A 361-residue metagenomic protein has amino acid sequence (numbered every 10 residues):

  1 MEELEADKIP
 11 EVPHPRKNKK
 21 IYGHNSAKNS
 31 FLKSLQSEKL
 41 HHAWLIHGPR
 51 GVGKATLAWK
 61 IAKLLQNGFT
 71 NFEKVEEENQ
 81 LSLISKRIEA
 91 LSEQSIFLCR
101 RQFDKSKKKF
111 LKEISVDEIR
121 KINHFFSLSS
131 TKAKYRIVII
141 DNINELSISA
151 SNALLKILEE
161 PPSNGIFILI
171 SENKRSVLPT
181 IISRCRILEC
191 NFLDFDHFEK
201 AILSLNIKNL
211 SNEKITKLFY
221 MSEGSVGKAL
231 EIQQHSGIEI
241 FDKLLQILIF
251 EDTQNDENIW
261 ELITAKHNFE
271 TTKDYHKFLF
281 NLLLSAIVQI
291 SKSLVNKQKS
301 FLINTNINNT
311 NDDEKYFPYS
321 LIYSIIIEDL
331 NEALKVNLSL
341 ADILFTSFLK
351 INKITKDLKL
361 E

Functional and structural regions predicted by a protein language model:
M1-L64, T70-R87, S163-G165, E172-L282 (+2 more regions): Charged, glycine-rich active-site and insertion segments that engage polyanionic ligands
S30-L35, S82, E113-I137, E145 (+1 more regions): Conserved alpha-helical scaffold flanking the Walker A/P-loop in AAA+ ATPase domains
K39-H41, E89-Q94, T131-K134, P161-N164: Short loop/turn elements that form and flank the Walker-type P-loop nucleotide-binding site in RecA-like NTPase cores
E76-K107: AAA+/P-loop NTPase substrate/partner-engagement loops
S106-S115, I187: Flexible beta-alpha connector loops of hexameric P-loop NTPases
S127, N152-L169: Conserved catalytic/switch belt of AAA+ P-loop NTPases
N142-L146, K174: Conserved Walker B
L146-N152: Conserved ATPase-coupling elements of RecA-like P-loop NTPase cores
